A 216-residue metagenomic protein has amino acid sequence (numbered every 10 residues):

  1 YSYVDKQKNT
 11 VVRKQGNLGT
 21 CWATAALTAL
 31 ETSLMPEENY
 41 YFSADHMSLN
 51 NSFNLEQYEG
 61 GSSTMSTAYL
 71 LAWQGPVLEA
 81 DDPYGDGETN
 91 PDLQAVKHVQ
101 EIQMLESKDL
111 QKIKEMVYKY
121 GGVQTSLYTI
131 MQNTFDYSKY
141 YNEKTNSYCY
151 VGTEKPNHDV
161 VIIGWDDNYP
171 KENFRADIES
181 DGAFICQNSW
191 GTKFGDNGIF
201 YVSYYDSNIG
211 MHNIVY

Functional and structural regions predicted by a protein language model:
Y1-Y216: Catalytic-core signature of thiol
